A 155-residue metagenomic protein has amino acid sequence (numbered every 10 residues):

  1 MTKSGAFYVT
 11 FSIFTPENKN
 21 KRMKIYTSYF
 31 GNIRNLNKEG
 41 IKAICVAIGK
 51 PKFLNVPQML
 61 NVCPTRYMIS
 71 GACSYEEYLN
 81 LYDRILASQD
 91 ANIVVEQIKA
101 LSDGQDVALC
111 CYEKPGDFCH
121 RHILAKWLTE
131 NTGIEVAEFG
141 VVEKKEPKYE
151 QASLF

Functional and structural regions predicted by a protein language model:
Y8-R22: Short, Lys/Arg-enriched N-terminal segments with co-localized hydrophobic residues within the first ~10-30 amino acids
R22-F155: Residues lining hydrophobic/aromatic ligand-binding pockets adjacent to catalytic sites
